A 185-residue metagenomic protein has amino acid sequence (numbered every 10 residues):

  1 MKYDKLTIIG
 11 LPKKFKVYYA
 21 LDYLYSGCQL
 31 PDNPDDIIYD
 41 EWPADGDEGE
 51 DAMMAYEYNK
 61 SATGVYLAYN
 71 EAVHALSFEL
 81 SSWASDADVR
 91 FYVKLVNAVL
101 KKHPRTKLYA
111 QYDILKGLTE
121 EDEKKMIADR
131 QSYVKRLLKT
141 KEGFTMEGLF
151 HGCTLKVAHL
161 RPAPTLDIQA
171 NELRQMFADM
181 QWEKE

Functional and structural regions predicted by a protein language model:
M1-E185: Acidic (Asp/Glu-rich) sequence patches and key acidic residues that form negatively charged surfaces used
